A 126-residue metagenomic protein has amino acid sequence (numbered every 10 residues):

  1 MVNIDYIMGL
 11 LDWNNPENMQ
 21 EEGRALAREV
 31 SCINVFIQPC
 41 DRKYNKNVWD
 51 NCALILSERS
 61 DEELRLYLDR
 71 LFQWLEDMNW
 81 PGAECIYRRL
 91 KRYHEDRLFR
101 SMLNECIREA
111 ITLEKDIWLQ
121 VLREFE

Functional and structural regions predicted by a protein language model:
M1-L10, V30-D41, D61-W74, E95-I107: Amphipathic alpha-helical scaffolding segments comprising HEAT/armadillo-like alpha-solenoid repeats
N3-A25: Short terminal alpha-helical segments
G9-E17, D41-N47, Q73-P81, R108-L113: Short coil turns that connect the paired helices of HEAT/ARM alpha-solenoid repeats
N18-E29, W49-E62, Q73-D77, P81-Y93 (+1 more regions): Structural detector for internal amphipathic alpha-helices that build alpha-solenoid repeat scaffolds
G23, P39, K43, L68 (+5 more regions): Generic preference for flexible, low-structure residues
V35-L54: Generic amphipathic, hydrophobic interface segment in small proteins and small subunits
C106-E109, L122-E124: Short, intrinsically disordered/low-complexity patches at protein termini and at juxtamembrane boundaries
